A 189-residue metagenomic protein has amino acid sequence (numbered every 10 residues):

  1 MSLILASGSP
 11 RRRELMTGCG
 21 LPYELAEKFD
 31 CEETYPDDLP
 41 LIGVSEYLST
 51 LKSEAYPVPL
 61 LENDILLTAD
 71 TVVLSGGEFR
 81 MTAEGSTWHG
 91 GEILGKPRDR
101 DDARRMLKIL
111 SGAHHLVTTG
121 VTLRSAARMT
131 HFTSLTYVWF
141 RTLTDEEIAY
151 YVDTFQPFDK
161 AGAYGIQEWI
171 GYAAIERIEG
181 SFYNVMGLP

Functional and structural regions predicted by a protein language model:
M1-L21: N-terminal beta1-alpha1 ligand-phosphate binding loop
L3-I4, D37-P189: Anionic-ligand binding patches
R11, C31, M129: Surface-exposed, flexible loop/turn segments at secondary-structure boundaries
G20-Y23, N63: A generic structural signal for alpha->beta connector loops
Y23-T34: A short beta-strand-loop structural module common to alpha/beta enzyme folds
